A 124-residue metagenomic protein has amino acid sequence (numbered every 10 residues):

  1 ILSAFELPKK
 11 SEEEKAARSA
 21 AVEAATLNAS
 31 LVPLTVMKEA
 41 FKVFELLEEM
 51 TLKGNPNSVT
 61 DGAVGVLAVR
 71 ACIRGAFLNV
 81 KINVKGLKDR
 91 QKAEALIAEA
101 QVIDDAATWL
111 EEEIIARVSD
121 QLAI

Functional and structural regions predicted by a protein language model:
I1-L34: Long, amphipathic alpha-helical stalk/connector segments used for oligomerization, subunit docking, or mechanical
I1-P8, V36-L47, C72-N83, E111-R117: Long, well-ordered alpha-helical segments
S19-V22, T26, P33, A40 (+3 more regions): Hydrophobic packing residues in well-ordered alpha-helices of helical domains and bundles
E49-S58: Hydrophobic alpha-helical bundle architecture
R70-E99: Catalytic phosphate/nucleotide-handling subdomain of diverse soluble enzymes
K88-I124: Acidic, negatively charged sequence tracts
